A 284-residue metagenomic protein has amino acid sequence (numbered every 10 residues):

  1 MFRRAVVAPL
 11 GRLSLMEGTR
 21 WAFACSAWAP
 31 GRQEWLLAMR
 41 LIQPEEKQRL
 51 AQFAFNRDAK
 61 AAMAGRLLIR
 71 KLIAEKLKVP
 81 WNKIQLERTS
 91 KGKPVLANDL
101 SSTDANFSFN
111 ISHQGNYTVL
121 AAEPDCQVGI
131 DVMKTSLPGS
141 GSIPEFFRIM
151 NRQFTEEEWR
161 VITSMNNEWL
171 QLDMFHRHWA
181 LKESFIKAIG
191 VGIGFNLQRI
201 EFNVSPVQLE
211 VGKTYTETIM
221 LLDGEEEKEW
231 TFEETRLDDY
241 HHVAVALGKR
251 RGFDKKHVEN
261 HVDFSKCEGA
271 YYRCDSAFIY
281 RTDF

Functional and structural regions predicted by a protein language model:
M1-F284: Core catalytic alpha/beta fold that binds nucleotide/phospho-ligands
